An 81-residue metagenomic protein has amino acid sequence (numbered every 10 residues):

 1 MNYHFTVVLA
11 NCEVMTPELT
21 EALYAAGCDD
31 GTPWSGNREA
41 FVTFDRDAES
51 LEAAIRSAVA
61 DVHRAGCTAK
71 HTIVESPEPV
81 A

Functional and structural regions predicted by a protein language model:
M1-A81: Long, contiguous binding/interaction regions
